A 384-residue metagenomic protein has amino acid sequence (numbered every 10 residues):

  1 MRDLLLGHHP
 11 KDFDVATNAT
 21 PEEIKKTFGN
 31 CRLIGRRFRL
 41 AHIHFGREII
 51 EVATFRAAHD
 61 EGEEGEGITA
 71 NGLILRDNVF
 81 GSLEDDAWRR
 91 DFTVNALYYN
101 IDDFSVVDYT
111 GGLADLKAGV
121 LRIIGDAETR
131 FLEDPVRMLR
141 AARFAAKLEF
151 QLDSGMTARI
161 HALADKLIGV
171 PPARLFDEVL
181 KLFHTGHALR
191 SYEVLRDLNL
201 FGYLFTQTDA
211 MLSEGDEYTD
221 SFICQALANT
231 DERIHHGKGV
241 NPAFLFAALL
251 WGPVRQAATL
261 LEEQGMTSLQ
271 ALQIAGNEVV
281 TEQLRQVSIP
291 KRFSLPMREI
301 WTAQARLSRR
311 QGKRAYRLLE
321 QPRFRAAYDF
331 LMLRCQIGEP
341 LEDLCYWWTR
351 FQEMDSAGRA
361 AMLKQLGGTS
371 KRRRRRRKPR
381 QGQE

Functional and structural regions predicted by a protein language model:
M1-E384: Catalytic cores of the polymerase beta-like nucleotidyltransferase superfamily and closely associated nucleotide
